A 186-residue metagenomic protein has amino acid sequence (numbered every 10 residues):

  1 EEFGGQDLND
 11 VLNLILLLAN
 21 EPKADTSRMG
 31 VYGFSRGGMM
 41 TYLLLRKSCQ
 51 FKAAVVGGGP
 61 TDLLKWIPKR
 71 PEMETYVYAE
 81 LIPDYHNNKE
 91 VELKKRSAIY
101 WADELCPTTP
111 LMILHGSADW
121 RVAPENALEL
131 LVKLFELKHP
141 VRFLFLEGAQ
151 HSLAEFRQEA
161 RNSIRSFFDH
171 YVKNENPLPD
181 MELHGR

Functional and structural regions predicted by a protein language model:
E2-P22: Alpha/beta-hydrolase active-site loop
Q6, G59, L64-E104, E136: Mobile cap/lid helix-loop segments that gate and shape the active-site cleft of serine hydrolases
L16, G38-C49: Short glycine-enriched nucleophile-adjacent loop and the immediately C-terminal alpha-helix near the catalytic center
K23-S35: Alpha/beta-hydrolase fold nucleophile elbow
V31-G33, G57, L114: Short beta-strand immediately N-terminal to the catalytic nucleophile in serine-hydrolase-like folds
Q50-D62: A conserved short beta-strand
M112-H115, D119: Short beta-strand/loop motif that positions the catalytic acidic residue of the alpha/beta-hydrolase fold
E125-R186: C-terminal catalytic histidine-bearing segment of alpha/beta-hydrolase fold enzymes
